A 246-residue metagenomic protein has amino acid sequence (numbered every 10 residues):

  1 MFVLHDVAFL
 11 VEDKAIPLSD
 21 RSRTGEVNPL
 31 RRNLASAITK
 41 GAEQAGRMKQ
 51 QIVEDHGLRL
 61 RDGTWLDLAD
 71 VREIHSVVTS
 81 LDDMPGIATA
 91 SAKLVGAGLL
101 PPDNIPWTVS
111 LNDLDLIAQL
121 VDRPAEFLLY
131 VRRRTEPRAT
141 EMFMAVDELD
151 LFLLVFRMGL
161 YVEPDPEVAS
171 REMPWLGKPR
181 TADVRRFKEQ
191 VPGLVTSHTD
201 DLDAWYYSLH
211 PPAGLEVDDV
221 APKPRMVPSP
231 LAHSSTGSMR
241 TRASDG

Functional and structural regions predicted by a protein language model:
M1-F2, L68: Short glycine-biased active-site loop of nucleotidyltransferases that positions the nucleotide triphosphate and helps
V3-L10, K14-D20: Active-site beta-strand-loop-beta-strand hairpin of nuclease catalytic cores that positions key catalytic residues
L4-D6, R31-S36, P137: Short low-complexity stretches enriched in small and charged residues
L10, S76-V78: Structural beta-sheet core signal
E12, S22-R23, I87-A92: Short conserved micro-motifs at the rims of enzyme active sites and ligand-binding pockets
A15-L66, V71, S76: Catalytic cores of nucleic-acid endonucleases
I74, L81-G246: Composition-driven low-complexity segments enriched in polar/acidic and proline residues
